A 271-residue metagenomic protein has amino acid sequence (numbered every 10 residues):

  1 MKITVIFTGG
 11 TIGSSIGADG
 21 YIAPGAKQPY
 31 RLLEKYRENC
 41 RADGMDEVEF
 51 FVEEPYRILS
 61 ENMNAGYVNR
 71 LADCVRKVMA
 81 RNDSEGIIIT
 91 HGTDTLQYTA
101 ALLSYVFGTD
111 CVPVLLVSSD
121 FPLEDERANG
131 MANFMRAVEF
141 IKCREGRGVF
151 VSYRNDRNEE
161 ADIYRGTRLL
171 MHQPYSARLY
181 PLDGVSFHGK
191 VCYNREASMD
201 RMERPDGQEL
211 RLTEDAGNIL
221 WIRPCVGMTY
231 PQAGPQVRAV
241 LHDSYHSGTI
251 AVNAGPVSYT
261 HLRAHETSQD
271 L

Functional and structural regions predicted by a protein language model:
M1-V78: ATP/NTP phosphate-donor binding region
I6, C40-G44, D162-S247, V252-N253: Accessory alpha-helical/coil subdomains and C-terminal extensions that flank or cap enzyme catalytic cores
I6-T8, I89-H91, L115-S118, F150-R154 (+2 more regions): Short beta-strand segments
S84-L96, V237-S247: Short acidic, glycine-rich surface-loop motifs adjacent to enzyme active sites
I89-C111, V252-V257: Short Gly/Thr/Asp-enriched flexible loops that form oxyanion-binding sites at enzyme active sites
D120-F187: Internal gly/pro-rich beta-alpha loop/helix module that stabilizes soluble enzyme cofactors or their anionic handles
T260-T267: Conserved small/polar residues in nucleotide/adenosyl-binding loops
